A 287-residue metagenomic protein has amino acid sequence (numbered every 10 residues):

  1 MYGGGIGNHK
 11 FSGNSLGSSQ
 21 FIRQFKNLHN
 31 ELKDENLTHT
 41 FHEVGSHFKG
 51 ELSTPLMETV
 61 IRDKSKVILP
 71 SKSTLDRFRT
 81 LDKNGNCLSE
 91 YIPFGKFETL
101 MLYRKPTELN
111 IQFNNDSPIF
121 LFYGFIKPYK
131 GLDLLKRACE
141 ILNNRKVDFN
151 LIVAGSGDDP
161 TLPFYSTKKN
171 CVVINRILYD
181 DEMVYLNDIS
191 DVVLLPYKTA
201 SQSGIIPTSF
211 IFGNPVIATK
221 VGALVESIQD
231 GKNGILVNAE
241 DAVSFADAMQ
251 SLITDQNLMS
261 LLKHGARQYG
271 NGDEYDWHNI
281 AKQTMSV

Functional and structural regions predicted by a protein language model:
R62-Y103, I280: Donor nucleotide-sugar binding/catalytic pocket of nucleotide-sugar-dependent glycosyltransferases
Q112-K130, K136-C139: Conserved donor-binding/catalytic core segment of Leloir-type glycosyltransferases
T161-Y185: Nucleotide-activated donor-binding/catalytic signature segment of Leloir-type glycosyltransferases, i.e., the conserved
Y185-S201, N214: Acidic donor-binding loop of glycosyltransferase active sites
P215-A218, I228: Short hydrophobic beta-strand element within catalytic cores of glycosyltransferases and related nucleotide-activated
D230-G231, I235-A242, M249-N257: Conserved acidic donor-binding segment of nucleotide-sugar-dependent glycosyltransferases
S244, S251, L258-D273: A short, well-ordered alpha-helix in the C-terminal region of glycosyltransferases
S251, E274-V287: C-terminal alpha-helical cap of glycosyltransferases
